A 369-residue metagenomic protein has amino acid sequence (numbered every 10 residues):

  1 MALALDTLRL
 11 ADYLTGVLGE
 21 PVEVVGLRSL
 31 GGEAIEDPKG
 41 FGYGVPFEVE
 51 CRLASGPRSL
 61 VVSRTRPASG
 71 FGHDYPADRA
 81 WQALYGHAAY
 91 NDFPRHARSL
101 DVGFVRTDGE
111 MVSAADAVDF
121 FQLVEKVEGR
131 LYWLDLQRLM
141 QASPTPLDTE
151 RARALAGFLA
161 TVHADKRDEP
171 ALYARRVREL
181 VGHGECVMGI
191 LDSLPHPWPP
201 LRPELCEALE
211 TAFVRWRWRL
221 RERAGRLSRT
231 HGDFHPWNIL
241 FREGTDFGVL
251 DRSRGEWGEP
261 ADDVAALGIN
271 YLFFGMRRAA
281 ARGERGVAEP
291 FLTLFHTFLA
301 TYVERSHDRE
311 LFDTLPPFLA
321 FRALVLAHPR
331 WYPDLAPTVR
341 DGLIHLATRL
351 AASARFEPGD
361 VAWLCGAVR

Functional and structural regions predicted by a protein language model:
M1, F120, E125-V127, L172-R219 (+2 more regions): Active-site catalytic-loop/activation-segment of kinase and kinase-like phosphoryl-transfer enzymes
M1-I35: Juxta-kinase regulatory segment immediately upstream of eukaryotic protein kinase catalytic domains
A34-I35, G44-V45, E50-G182: Conserved ATP-binding subdomain of kinase catalytic cores across diverse folds
E36-P57, V61-V62, V162, V214-V264: Active-site acidic catalytic loop and adjacent metal/ATP-binding pocket of ATP-dependent phosphoryl transfer enzymes
R66-A68, F121, E125-P144, A164-R167 (+4 more regions): A glycine-centered beta->alpha junction motif in the catalytic cores of kinase/phosphotransferase enzymes
E150, R175, H307-L319: All-alpha amphipathic helical-bundle segments outside canonical DNA-binding/catalytic cores that form hydrophobic
A261-S306, A320-T338: Active-site activation/catalytic loop segments of kinase-like enzymes and analogous catalytic loops in related
D341-R369: Charge-rich, low-complexity intrinsically disordered segments
